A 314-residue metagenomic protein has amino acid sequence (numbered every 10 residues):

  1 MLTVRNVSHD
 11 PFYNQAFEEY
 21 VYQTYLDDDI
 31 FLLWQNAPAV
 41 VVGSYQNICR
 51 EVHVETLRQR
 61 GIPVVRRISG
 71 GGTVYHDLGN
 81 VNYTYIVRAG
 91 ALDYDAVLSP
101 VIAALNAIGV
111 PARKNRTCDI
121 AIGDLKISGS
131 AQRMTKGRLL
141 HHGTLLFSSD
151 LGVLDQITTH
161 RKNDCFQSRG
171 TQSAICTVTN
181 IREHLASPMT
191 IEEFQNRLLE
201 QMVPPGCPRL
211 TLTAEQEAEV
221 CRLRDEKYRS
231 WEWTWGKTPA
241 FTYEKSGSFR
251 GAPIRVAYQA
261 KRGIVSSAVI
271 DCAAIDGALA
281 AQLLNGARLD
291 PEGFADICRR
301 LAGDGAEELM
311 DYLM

Functional and structural regions predicted by a protein language model:
M1-L92: N-terminal lobe of the biotin/lipoate ligase/transferase fold
N36-V40, N115-D124: Short, glycine/charge-rich beta-strand/loop segments that flank catalytic centers and engage negatively charged groups
R67-N82, A121-I122, K126, A131-M134 (+1 more regions): FAD-binding core of FAD-dependent oxidoreductases, characterized by glycine-rich FAD pyrophosphate-binding loops
N80-C118: Contiguous, small/hydrophobic- and glycine-enriched helical/loop subdomains that border and often "cap" functional
I108-V110, S128, K136-T238, I275-M314: Long, positively charged amphipathic alpha-helical accessory segments at protein N-termini or as interdomain linkers
D124-L125, K136-L140, S149-V153, G251-P253 (+1 more regions): Coil-to-beta-strand transition motifs
E215-A218, R222-V269: Internal helical hairpin/lid segments
